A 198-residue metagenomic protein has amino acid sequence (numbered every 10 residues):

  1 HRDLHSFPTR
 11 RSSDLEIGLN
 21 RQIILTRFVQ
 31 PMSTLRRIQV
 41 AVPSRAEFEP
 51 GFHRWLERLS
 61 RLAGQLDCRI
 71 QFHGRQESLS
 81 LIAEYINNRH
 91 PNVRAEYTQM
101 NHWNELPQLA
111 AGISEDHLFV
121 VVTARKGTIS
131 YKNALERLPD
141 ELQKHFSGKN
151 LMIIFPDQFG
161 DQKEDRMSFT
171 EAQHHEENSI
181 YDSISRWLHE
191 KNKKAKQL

Functional and structural regions predicted by a protein language model:
H1-S12: Short, small-residue-biased leader/transition segments that mark boundaries at the very start of proteins
S6, F28-V29, A41-R45, F72-E77 (+2 more regions): Structural motif
R10-I24, I129-I153: A short, gly/pro- and small-residue-rich
R11, L81-P91, Y131-Q143, E164-A172: Short, aromatic/basic amphipathic alpha-helical patches
S13-L19, P31-F72, E84, T170-Q173 (+2 more regions): Short acidic/Ser/Thr-enriched loop-to-helix initiation segments
M32-T34, G64, A110-E115, K144-S147: Flexible, charged surface loops at secondary-structure boundaries
E47-P50, S78-E84, T128-S130, G160-E164: Short, charged/polar "capping" segments at the starts of alpha-helices and the immediately preceding loops
N92-G112: A short, well-structured beta->alpha microelement
